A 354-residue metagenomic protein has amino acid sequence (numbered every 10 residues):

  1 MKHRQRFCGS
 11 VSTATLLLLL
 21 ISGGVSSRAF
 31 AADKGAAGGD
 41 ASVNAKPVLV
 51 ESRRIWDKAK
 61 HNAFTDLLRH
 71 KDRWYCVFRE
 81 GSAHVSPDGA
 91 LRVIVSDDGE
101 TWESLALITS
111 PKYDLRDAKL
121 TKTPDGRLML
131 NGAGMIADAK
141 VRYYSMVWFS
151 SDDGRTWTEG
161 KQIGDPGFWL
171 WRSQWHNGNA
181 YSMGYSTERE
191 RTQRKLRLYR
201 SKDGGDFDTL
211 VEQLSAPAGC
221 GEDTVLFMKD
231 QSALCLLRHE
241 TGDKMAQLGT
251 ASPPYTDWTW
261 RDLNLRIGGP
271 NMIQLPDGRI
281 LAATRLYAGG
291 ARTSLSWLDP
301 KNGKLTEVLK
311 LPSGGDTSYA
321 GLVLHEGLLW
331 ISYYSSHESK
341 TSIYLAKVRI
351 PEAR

Functional and structural regions predicted by a protein language model:
M1-C8: N-terminal secretory signal peptides that target proteins for export/translocation
S12-G24: Bacterial N-terminal signal peptides
S26-F30: Sec/Tat signal peptide C-region and signal peptidase I cleavage site
A31-A63, L68-L115, K122-G315, L324-L329 (+1 more regions): Beta-rich carbohydrate-recognition and catalytic domains
Y319-A320: C-terminal structured domain segments
